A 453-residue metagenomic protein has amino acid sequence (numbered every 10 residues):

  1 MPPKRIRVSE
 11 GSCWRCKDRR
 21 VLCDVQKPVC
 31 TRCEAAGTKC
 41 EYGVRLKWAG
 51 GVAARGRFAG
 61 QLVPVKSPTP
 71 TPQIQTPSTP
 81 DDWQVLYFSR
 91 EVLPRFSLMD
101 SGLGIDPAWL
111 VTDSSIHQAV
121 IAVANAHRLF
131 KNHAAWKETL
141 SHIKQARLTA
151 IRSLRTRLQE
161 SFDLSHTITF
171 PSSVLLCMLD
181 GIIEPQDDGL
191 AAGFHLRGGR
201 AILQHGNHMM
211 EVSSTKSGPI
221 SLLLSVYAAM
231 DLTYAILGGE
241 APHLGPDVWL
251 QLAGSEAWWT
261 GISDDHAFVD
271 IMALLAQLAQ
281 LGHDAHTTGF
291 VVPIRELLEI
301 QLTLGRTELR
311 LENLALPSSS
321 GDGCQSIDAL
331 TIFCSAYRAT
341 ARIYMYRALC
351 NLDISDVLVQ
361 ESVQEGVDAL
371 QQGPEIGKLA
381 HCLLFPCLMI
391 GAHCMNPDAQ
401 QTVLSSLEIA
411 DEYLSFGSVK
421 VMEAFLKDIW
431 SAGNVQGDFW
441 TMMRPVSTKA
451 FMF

Functional and structural regions predicted by a protein language model:
M1-G102, D106-D113, I143, D428-M452: Charge-rich, intrinsically disordered regulatory segments
Q26-V29, P80-Q84, I116, T139 (+12 more regions): Alpha-helical interaction elements in eukaryotic regulators
V63-S165, G181-P185, L232-A235, E240 (+4 more regions): C-terminal transcriptional activation/regulatory domains of eukaryotic transcription factors
G104, C177-H283, P445-F453: Acidic/serine-rich, low-complexity amphipathic helices located in mid- to C-terminal regulatory regions
G104-A108, I121-W136, Q145-G189, G198-H205 (+4 more regions): Hydrophobic/aromatic-rich effector regions of fungal transcription factors
P107-A108, T112, N132-A135, E240-F385 (+1 more regions): Cytosolic regulatory protein-protein interaction regions
Q118, F170, S221, S225 (+2 more regions): Start-of-helix signal in alpha-solenoid helical-repeat scaffolds, especially tetratricopeptide repeats
D163, G198-V212, E361-F453: Fungal C-terminal regulatory tails
